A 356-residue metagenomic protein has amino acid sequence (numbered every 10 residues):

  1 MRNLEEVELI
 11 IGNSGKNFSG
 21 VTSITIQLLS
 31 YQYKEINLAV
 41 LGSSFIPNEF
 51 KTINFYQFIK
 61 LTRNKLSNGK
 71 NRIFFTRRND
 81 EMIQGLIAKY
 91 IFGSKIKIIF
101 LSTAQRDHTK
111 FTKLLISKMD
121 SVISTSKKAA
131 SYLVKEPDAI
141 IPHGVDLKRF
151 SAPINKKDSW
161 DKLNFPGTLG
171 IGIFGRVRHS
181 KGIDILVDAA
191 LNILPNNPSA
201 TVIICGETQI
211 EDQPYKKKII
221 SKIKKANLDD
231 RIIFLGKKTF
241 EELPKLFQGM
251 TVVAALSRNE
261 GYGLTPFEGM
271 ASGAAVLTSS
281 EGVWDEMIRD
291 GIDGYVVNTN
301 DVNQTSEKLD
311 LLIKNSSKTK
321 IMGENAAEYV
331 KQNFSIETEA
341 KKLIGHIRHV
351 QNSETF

Functional and structural regions predicted by a protein language model:
S117-K156, F165-P166: Donor nucleotide-sugar binding/catalytic pocket of nucleotide-sugar-dependent glycosyltransferases
K162-K181, V187-L191, I203: Conserved donor-binding/catalytic core segment of Leloir-type glycosyltransferases
T201-I220: Glycosyltransferase donor-sugar binding loop
K216-K238: Nucleotide-activated donor-binding/catalytic signature segment of Leloir-type glycosyltransferases, i.e., the conserved
K237-K238, K245-M250: Short alpha-helical donor nucleotide-sugar binding micro-motif in glycosyltransferases
R258: Aromatic "clamp/platform" in nucleotide-sugar-dependent glycosyltransferases that forms part of the donor/acceptor
A275-S279: Short hydrophobic beta-strand element within catalytic cores of glycosyltransferases and related nucleotide-activated
D290-G291, Y295-N303, D310-S317: Conserved acidic donor-binding segment of nucleotide-sugar-dependent glycosyltransferases
